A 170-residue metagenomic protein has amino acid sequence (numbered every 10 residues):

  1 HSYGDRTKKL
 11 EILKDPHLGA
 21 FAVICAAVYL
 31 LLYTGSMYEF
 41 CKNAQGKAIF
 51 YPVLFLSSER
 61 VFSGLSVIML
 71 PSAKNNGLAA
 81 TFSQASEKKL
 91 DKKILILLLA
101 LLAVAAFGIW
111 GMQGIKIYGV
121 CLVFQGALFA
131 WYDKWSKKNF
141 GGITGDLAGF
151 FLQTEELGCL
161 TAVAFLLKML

Functional and structural regions predicted by a protein language model:
H1-G46, Y51-P52, L90-A106, Q153-L170: Multi-pass membrane catalytic core of lipid/isoprenoid biosynthesis enzymes
H1-L13, S66-S86, W135-N139: Cytosolic, membrane-interface loops and tails of multi-pass inner-membrane proteins
L13, R60, D146: Residue-level signal for inorganic ion chemistry
E39-V53, L101-K134: Transmembrane helix-loop-helix
C41-K42, I68-N76, W110-G111, K138-G142 (+1 more regions): Transmembrane helix-loop junctions in multipass membrane proteins, especially transporters and channels
P52-A100: Anionic-ligand binding region
K134-L157: Interfacial loop-to-transmembrane junctions
